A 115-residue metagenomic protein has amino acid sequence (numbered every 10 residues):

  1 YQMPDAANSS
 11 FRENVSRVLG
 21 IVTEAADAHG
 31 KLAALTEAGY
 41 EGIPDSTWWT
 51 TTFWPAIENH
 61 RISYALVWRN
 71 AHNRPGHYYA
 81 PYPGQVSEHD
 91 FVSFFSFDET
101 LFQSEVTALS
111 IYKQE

Functional and structural regions predicted by a protein language model:
Y1-R12, W68: Aromatic- and acid-rich polysaccharide-binding/catalytic face of secreted or lumenal carbohydrate-active enzymes
Q2-D5, V22-T23, A28: Eukaryote-skewed repeat-based solenoidal scaffolds used as protein-protein interaction platforms, primarily
S10, D27-A28, T36-E37: Extended oligomerization regions of viral-like shell subunits
R12-E24, T47-P55: Alpha-helical scaffolding within the catalytic cores of extracellular/periplasmic polymer-degrading hydrolases
K31-E115: Substrate-binding cleft of secreted/luminal carbohydrate-active enzymes
